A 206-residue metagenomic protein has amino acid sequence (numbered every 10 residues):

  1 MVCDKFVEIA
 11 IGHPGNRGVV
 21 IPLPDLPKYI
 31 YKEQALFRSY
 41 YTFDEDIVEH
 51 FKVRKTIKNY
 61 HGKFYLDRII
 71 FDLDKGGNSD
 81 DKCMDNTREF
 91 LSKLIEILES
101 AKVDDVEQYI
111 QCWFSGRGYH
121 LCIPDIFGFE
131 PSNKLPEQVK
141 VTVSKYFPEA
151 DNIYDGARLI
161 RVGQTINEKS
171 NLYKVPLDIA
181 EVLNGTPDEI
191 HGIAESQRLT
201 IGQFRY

Functional and structural regions predicted by a protein language model:
M1-I69, L73-L91, A157-Y206: DNA replication initiation on ssDNA origins
T56-I57, E107-Q108, F147-P148: Eukaryotic intrinsically disordered and solvent-exposed regulatory patches
Y60, Y109-S115, D151-D155: Short beta-strand
R68-F71, V103-K134, L159-G163: Histidine-centered divalent-metal-coordination microenvironment in nucleic-acid enzymes
K82-D105, S132-F147: Long, well-ordered alpha-helical scaffolding segments within enzyme catalytic domains, especially pronounced
L135-Q164, S170: Aromatic- and Lys/Arg-enriched surface recognition patch
